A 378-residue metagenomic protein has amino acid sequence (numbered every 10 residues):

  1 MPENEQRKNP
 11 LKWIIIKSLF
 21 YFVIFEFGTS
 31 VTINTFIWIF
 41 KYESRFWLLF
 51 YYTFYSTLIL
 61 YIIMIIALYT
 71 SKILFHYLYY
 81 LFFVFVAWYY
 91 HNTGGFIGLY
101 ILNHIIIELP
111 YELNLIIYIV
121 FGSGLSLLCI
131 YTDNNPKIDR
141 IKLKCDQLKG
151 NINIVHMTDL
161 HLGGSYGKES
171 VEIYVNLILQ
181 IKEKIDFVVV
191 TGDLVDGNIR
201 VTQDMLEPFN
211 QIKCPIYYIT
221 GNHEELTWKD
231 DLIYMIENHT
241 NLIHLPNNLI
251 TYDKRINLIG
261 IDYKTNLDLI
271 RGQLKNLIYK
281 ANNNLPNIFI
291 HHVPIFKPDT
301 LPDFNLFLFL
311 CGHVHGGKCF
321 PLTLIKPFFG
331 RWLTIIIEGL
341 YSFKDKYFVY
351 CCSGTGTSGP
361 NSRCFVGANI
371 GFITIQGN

Functional and structural regions predicted by a protein language model:
M1-P136: Non-catalytic terminal accessory segments
F36, F85, G98-I105, Y131 (+5 more regions): Generic low-polarity alpha-helical segments
L78-F82, N103-L177, I181, R200-V201: N-terminal signal-anchor transmembrane helix
Q147-N378: Soluble catalytic domains of enzymes that build or remodel membrane lipids, polysaccharides, and related
